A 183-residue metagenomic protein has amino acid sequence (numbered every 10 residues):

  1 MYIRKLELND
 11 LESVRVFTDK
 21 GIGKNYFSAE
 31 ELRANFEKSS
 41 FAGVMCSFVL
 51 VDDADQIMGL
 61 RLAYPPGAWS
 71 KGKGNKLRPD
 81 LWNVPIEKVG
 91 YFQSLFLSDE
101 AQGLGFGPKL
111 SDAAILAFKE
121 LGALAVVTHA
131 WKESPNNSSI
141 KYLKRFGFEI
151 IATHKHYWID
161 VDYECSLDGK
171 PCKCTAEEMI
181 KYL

Functional and structural regions predicted by a protein language model:
M1, D55-L60, G90: Glycine-rich phosphate/pyrophosphate-binding loop shared by adenosine-nucleotide-utilizing enzymes
M1-V16, F27: A short beta-loop-alpha structural element at the N-terminal edge of CoA-dependent acyl/N-acetyltransferase catalytic
K24-D53, L60-A68, L81: Active-site rim helix/loop that mediates acceptor-substrate recognition in acyltransferases
R61-S94, K155-C172: Conserved acyl-donor/pantetheine-binding loop and adjacent beta-alpha core of acyl/acetyltransferases and related
D80, L95-Q102, W131-K132: A short, internal acetyl-CoA/4′-phosphopantetheine-binding micro-motif in the GNAT/acyltransferase core
V89, F118-E133: Conserved GNAT acetyl-CoA-binding A-motif
L97, G103-L116: Conserved acetyl-CoA-binding loop-helix of GNAT-fold acetyltransferases
P108, E120, K132-T153, Y157: Conserved active-site alpha-helix within GNAT-family acetyltransferase domains
